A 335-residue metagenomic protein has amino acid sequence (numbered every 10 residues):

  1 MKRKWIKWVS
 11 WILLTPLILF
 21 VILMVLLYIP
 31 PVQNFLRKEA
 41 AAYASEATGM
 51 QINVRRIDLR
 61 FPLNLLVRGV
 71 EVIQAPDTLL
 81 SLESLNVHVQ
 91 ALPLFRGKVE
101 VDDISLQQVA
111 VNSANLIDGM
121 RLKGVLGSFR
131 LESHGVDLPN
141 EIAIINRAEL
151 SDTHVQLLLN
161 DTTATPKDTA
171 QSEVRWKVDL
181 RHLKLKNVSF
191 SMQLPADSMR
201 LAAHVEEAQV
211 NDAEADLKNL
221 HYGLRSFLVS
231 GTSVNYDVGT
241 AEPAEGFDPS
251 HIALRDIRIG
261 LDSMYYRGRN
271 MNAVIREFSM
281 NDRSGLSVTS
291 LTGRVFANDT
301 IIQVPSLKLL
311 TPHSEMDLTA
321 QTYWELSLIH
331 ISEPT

Functional and structural regions predicted by a protein language model:
M1-G49: N-terminal type II signal-anchor transmembrane helix that functions as the membrane-insertion/stop-transfer segment
R56-N160, S172-P195, H204, N211-D237 (+6 more regions): Flexible beta-edge/linker motif
D77, D282-V288, L310-E315: Solvent-exposed loop/turn segments connecting transmembrane beta-strands in outer-membrane beta-barrel proteins
T162-T169: Intrinsically disordered, low-complexity segments enriched in small/polar residues
I275-F278, I301-L307: Transmembrane beta-strand segments that form the barrel wall of outer-membrane beta-barrel proteins
T292-V295: Feature captures outer-membrane beta-barrel proteins of Gram-negative bacteria and organelles
